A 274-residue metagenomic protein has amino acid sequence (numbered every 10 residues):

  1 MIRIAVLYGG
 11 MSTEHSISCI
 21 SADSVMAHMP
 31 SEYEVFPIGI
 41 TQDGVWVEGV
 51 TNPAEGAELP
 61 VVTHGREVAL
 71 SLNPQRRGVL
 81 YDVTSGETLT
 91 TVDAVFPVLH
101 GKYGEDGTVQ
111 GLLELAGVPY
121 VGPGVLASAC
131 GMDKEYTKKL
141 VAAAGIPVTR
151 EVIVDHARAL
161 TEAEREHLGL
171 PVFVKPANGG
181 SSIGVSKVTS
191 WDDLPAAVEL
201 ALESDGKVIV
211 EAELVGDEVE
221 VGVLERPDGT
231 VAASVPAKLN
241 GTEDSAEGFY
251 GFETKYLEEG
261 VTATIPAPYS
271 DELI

Functional and structural regions predicted by a protein language model:
I2-Y8, S12-T13, I20-D23, A27 (+3 more regions): Active-site nucleotide/adenylate-binding loops and adjacent lid/helix of ATP-dependent enzymes
C19-D23, E34, I38-R150: Conserved N-proximal alpha/beta basic substrate-recognition cap immediately N-terminal to, or forming the N-lobe
H28-M29, V35: N-terminal alpha-helical targeting/anchoring segments
P37-G39, G122, R150-I153, K187 (+2 more regions): Structural signal for conserved beta-strand scaffold positions within catalytic alpha/beta enzyme cores
H100-G101, S182, N240-S245: Glycine-rich phosphate/pyrophosphate-binding beta-alpha loops
V118, G179, K255-L257: Short connector loops/turns at beta-strand edges and beta->alpha or beta->beta junctions
T189-L273: Phosphate-binding site of ATP-dependent enzymes
